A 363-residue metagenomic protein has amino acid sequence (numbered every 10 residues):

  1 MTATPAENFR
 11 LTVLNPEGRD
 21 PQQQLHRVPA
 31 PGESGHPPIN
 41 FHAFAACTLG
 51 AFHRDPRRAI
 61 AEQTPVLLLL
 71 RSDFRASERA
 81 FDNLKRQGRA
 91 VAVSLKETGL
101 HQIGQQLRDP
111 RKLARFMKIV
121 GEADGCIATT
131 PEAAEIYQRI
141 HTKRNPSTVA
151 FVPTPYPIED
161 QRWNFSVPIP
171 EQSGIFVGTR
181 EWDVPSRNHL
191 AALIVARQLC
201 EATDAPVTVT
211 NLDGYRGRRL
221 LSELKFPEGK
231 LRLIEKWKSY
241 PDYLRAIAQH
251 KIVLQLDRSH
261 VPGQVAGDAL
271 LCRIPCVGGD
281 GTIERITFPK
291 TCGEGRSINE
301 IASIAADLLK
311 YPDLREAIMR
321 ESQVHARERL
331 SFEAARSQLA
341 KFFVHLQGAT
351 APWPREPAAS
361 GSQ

Functional and structural regions predicted by a protein language model:
M1-F81, E294: N-terminal pre-catalytic "stem/leader" segment of glycosyltransferase-like enzymes
R27, I158-L224, L233-Y240: Conserved catalytic-core segment of nucleotide-activated headgroup transferases in glycan assembly
G35, L309-P352: A charged, aromatic-enriched C-terminal amphipathic alpha-helix characteristic of glycosyltransferases across folds
G99, E132-A133, V149-N164: Short beta-strand->alpha-helix junction loop in the catalytic core of nucleotide-activated group-transfer enzymes
K118-S147, R219: A short, active-site helix/loop in glycosyltransferases that binds the activated sugar's phosphate group
R245-V261: Acidic donor-binding loop of glycosyltransferase active sites
I274-G278: Short hydrophobic beta-strand element within catalytic cores of glycosyltransferases and related nucleotide-activated
R285-A306: Change "using UDP/GDP/dTDP sugars" to "using nucleotide sugars
